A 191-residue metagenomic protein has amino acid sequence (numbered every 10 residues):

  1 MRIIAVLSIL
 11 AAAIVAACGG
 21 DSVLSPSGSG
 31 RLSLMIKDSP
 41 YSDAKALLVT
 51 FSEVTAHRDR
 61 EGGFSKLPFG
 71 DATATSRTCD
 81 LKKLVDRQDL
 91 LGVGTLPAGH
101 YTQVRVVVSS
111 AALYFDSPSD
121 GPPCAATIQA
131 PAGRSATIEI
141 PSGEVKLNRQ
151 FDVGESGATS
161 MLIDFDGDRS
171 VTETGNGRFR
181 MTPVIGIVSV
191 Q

Functional and structural regions predicted by a protein language model:
M1-L7: Bacterial N-terminal signal peptides that target proteins for export
S8-A11, S25: Compositionally biased amphipathic helical and low-complexity segments enriched in hydrophobic
A11-A12, A72: Residue-level signal for mature regions of secreted extracellular proteins and peptides
I14-A17: C-terminal motif of bacterial Sec signal peptides marking the signal peptidase cleavage site
G19-Q191: A short, solvent-exposed, low-complexity linear motif enriched for acidic/polar residues with Pro/Gly/Ser/Thr
